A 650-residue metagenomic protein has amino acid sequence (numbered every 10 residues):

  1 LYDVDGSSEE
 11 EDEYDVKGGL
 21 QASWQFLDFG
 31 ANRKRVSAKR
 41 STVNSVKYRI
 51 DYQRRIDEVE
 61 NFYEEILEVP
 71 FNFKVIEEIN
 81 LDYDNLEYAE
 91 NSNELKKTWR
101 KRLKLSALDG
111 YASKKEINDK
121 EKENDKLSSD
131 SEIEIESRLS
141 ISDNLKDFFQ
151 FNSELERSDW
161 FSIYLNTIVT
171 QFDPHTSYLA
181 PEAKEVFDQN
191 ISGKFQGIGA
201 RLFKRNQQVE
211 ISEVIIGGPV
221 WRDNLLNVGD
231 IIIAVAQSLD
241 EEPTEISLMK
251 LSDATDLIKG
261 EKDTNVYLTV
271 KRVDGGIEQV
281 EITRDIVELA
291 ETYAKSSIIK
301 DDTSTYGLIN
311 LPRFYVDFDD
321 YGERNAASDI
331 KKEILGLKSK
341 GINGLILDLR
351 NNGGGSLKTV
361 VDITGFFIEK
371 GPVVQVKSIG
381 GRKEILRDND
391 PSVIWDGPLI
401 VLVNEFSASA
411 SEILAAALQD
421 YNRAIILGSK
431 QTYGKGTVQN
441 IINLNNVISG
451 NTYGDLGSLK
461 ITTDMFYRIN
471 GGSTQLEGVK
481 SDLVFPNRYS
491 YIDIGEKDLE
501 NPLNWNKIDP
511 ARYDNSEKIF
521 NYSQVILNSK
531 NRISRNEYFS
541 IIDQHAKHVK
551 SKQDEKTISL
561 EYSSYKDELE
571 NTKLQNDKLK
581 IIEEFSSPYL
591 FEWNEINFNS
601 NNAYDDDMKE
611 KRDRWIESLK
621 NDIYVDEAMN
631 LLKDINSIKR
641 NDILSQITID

Functional and structural regions predicted by a protein language model:
V4-D12, G19-A38, R49-D51: A glycine-/polar-enriched beta->alpha junction
E13-D15, D263: Membrane-spanning beta-strands of outer-membrane beta-barrel proteins
N32, V36-D57, N61, E65: Heptad-repeat alpha-helical coiled-coil segments, especially the extended periplasmic coiled-coils of Gram-negative
Y52-E87, S142, F149-K204, N265-Y267 (+4 more regions): Extended, small/polar residue-biased N-terminal targeting/export presequences and adjacent propeptide/linker tracts
Y52-R55, E60, E64, E68-D109 (+3 more regions): PDZ/PDZ-like domain segments forming the peptide/carboxylate-binding groove, activating on the N-terminal beta-strands
S92-L95, W99-E132, L139, Q208 (+4 more regions): Well-structured core secondary-structure elements of compact alpha/beta domains
Y111-A112, E116-E123, E134-D143, R468-R640 (+1 more regions): Conserved functional hotspot residues or short segments at active or partner-binding sites across diverse domains
Q150-R157, Y178-F195, K204, E210-I215 (+6 more regions): Cleft-lining beta-strand/loop regions that shape enzyme active-site pockets
